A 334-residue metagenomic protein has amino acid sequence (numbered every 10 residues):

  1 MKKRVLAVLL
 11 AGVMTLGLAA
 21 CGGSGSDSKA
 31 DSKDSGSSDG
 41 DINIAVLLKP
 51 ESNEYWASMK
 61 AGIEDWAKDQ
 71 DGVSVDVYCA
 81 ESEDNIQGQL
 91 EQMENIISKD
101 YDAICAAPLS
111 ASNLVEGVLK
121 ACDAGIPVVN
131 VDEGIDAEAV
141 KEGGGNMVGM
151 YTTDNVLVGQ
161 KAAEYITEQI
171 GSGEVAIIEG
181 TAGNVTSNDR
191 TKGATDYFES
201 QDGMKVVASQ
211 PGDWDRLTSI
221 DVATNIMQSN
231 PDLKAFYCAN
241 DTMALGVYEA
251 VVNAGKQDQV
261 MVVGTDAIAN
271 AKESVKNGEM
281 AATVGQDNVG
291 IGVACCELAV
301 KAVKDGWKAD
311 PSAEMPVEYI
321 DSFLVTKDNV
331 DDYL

Functional and structural regions predicted by a protein language model:
M1-K2, S38: Short, low-complexity patches enriched in S/T/P/G
K2-S24: Sec-dependent N-terminal signal peptides of Gram-positive bacterial secreted proteins and lipoproteins
M14, C21-L334: A residue-level marker of the well-folded mature domains of exported/periplasmic proteins
